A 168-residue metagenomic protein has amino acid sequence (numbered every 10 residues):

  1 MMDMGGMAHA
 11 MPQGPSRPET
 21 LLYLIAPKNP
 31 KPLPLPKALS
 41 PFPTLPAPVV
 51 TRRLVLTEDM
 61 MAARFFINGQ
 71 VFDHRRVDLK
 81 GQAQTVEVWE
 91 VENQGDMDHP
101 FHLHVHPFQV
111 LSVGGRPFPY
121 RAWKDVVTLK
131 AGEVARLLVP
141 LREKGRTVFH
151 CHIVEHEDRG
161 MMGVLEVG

Functional and structural regions predicted by a protein language model:
M1-D98, P140-R146, H150-G168: Extended terminal and domain-junction accessory segments
P48, N68-G81, V105-K144: Extracytoplasmic beta-sandwich strand-turn segments characteristic of Greek-key/jelly-roll folds
H99-L103: Short, hydrophobic/aromatic beta-strand segments
